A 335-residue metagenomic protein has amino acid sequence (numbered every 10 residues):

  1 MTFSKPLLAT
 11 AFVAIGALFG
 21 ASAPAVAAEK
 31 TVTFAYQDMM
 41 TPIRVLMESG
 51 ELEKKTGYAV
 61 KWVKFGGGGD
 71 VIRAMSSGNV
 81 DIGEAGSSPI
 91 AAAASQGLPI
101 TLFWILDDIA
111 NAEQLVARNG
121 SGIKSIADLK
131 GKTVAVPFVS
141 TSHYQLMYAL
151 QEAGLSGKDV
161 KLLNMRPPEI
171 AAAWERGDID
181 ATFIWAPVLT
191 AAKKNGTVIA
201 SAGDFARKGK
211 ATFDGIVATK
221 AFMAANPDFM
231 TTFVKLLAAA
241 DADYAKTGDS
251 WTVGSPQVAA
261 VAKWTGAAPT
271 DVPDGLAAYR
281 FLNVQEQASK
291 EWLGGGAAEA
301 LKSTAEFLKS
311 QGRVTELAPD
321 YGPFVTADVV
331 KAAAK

Functional and structural regions predicted by a protein language model:
M1-A11: Bacterial N-terminal signal peptides that target proteins for export
A9-G20: Bacterial N-terminal signal peptides
A21-A27: Sec/Tat signal peptide C-region and signal peptidase I cleavage site
A28-S156, K161-N164, D180-A186, A202 (+1 more regions): Short, glycine-/small- and polar/acidic-enriched structural segments that line small-molecule recognition paths
D70-I72, I90, I170-A173, V188-L189 (+1 more regions): Short, hydrophobic alpha-helical packing/hinge segments within bilobed ligand-binding/sensory domains
L106-A117, V198-F222, V234, Y321-D328: Periplasmic-binding protein-like
A224-R313: Secondary-structure end/capping motifs
A298-K335: Conserved C-terminal helix/tail region of periplasmic/extracytoplasmic solute-binding proteins
